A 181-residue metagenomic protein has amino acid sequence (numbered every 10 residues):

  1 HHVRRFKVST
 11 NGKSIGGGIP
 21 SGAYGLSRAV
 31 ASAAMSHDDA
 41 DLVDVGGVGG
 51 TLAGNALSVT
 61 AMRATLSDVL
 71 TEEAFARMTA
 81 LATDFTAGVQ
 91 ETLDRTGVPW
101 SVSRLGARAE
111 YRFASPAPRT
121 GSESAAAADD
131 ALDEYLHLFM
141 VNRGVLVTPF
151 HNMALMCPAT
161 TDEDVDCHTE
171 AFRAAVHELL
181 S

Functional and structural regions predicted by a protein language model:
H1-S181: Conserved N-terminal phosphate-binding loop of PLP-dependent enzymes in the Aspartate aminotransferase
